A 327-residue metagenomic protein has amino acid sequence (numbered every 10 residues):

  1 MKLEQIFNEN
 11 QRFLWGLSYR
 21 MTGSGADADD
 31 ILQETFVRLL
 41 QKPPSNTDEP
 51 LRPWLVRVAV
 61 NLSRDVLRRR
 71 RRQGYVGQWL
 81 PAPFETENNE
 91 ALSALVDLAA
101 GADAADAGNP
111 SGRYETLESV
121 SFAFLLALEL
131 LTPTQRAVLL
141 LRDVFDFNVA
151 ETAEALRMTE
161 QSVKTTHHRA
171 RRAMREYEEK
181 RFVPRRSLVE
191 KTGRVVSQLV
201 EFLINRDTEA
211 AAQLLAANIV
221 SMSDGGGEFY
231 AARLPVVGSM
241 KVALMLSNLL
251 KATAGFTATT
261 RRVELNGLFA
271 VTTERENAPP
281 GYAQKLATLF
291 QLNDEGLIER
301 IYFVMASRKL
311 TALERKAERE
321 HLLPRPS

Functional and structural regions predicted by a protein language model:
M1-G16, A26-D29, S45: A short, charge-rich alpha-helical start-of-domain segment used by transcription regulators
L14, S18, L55, A59-L67: Hydrophobic-face residues of short alpha-helical interaction/recognition segments
Q33-L51, R69-R71, Y177-E178: Sigma70-family region 2
V60-Q78, E176: Arg/Lys-rich amphipathic alpha helix in sigma70-family domain 2
V96-Q135, T192-G193, S197, E201 (+1 more regions): Amphipathic alpha-helical segment used for protein-protein interaction
L131-F147: Short amphipathic alpha helix immediately N-terminal
V149, E154-A155, E160-N248: Solvent-exposed, charged amphipathic helical/linker segments at domain boundaries
M240-S327: Low-complexity, glycine/alanine/valine/leucine- and proline-rich hydrophobic stretches
